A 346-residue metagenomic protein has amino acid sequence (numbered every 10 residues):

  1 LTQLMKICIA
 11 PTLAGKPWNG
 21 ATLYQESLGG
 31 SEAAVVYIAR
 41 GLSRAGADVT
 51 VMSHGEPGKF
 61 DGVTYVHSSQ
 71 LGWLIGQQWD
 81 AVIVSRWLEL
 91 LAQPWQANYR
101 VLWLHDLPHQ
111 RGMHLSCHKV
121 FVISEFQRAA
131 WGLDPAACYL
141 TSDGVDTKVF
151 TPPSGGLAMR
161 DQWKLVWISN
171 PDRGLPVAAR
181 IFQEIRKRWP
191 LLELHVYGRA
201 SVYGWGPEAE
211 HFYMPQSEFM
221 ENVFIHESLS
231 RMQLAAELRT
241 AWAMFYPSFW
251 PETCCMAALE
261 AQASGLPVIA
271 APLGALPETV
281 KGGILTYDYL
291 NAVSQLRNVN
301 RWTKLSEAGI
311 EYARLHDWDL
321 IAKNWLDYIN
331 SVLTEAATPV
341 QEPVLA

Functional and structural regions predicted by a protein language model:
C8, G156-G174, A179-F182, R186 (+1 more regions): Conserved donor-binding/catalytic core segment of Leloir-type glycosyltransferases
R111-M113, G132, A136-A137, V145-D161: Acidic anion/phosphate-binding donor-loop and adjacent secondary structure in glycosyltransferase catalytic cores
F126, G144: Carbohydrate-associated surface elements
P207-M232: Nucleotide-activated donor-binding/catalytic signature segment of Leloir-type glycosyltransferases, i.e., the conserved
R239-T253, L266: Acidic donor-binding loop of glycosyltransferase active sites
F249, L266, A270-V280, Y289: Short glycine-rich donor-binding/catalytic loop of glycosyltransferases that coordinates the nucleotide-sugar
P277-R301: Change "using UDP/GDP/dTDP sugars" to "using nucleotide sugars
R301-A337: A charged, aromatic-enriched C-terminal amphipathic alpha-helix characteristic of glycosyltransferases across folds
